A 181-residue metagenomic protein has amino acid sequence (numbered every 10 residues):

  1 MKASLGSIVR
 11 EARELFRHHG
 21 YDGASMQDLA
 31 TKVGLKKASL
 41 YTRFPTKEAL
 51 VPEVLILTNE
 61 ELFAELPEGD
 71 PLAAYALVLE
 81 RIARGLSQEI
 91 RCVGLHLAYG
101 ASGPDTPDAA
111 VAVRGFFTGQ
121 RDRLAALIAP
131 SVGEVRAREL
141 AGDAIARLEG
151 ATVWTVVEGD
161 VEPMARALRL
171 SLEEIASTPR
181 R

Functional and structural regions predicted by a protein language model:
S7, E11-A49, E53: Helix-turn-helix
D22-G23, P130-R138: Short, charged helix-capping/linker segments at alpha-helix termini
K47, V54, T58, L62 (+5 more regions): Hydrophobic/aromatic residues within well-ordered alpha-helical segments
E53, A64-R91, A141-A144: Hydrophobic alpha-helical connector segments
L57, E61, E65, R81 (+6 more regions): Solvent-exposed, charged/polar functional surfaces in cytosolic regulatory/catalytic domains
A73, L77, T106-S131, G142 (+1 more regions): Amphipathic alpha-helical packing segments from all-alpha helical-bundle domains
G85, I145-P163, E174-R181: Amphipathic C-terminal alpha-helical segment
L86-R114: Amphipathic alpha-helical segments used for helix-helix packing
